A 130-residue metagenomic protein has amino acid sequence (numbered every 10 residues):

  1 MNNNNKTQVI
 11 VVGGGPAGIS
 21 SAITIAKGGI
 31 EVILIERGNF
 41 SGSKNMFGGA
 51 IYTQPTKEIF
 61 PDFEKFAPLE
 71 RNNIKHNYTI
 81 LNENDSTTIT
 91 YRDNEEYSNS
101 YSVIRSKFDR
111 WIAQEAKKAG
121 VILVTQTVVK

Functional and structural regions predicted by a protein language model:
N4-L34: N-terminal Rossmann-like FAD-binding beta1-loop-alpha1 element of flavoenzymes
G28, R37-E83: N-terminal FAD cofactor-binding segment of flavoenzymes
N82-N84, I89-R92: Extracytoplasmic/secretory soluble proteins
N94-Q114, V124: Short beta-strand to alpha-helix junction loop
G120-I122: Short, conserved active-site loop motifs that form the nucleotide-linked donor/cofactor pocket
T125-K130: A conserved short coil-to-beta-strand element within the FAD-binding core of flavoproteins
